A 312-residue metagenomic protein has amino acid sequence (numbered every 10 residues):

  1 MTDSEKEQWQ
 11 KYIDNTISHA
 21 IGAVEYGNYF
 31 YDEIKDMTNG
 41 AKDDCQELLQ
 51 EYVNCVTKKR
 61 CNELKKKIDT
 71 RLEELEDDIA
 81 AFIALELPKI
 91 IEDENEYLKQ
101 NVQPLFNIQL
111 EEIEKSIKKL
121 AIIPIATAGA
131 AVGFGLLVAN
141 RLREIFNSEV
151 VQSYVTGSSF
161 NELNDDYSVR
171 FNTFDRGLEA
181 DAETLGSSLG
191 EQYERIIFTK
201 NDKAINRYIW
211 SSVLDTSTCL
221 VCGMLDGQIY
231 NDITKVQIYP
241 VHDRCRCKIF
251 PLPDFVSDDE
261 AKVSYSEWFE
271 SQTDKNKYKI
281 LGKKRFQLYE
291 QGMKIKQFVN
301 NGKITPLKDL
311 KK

Functional and structural regions predicted by a protein language model:
M1-V169, F255-K312: N-terminal leader/targeting and assembly helices and adjacent pre-domain segments
D165, V169-A261: Acidic, glycine-rich two-metal-ion catalytic cores of nucleic acid-processing enzymes
